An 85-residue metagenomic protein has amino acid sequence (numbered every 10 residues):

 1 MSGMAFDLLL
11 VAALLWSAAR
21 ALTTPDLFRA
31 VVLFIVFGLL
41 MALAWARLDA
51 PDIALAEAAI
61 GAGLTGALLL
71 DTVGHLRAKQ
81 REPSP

Functional and structural regions predicted by a protein language model:
M1-P85: Alpha-helical transmembrane segments of multi-pass membrane proteins predominantly involved in bioenergetics
